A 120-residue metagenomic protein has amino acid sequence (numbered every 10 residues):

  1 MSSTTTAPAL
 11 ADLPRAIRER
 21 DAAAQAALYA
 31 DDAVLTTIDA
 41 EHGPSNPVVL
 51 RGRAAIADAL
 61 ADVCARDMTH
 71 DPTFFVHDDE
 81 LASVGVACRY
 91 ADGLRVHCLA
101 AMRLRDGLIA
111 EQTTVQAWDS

Functional and structural regions predicted by a protein language model:
M1-A27, D31: Short, low-complexity N-terminal intrinsically disordered segments enriched in polar/charged residues
S2, D58-S120: A beta-strand edge to alpha-helix "cap/lid" segment located at domain peripheries
S3, A24-D78: A solvent-exposed, acidic/Ser-Thr-rich amphipathic alpha-helical stretch
S3-R15, V48-R53, I109-Q112: Short charge-dense sequence patches
